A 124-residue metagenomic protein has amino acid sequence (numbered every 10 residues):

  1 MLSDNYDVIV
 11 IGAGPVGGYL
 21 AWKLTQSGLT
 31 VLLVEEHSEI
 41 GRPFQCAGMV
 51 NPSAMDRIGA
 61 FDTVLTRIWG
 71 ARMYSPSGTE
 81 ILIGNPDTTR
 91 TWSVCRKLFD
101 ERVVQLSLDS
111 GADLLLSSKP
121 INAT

Functional and structural regions predicted by a protein language model:
M1-V16, L32: Beta1/beta-strand and adjacent pyrophosphate-binding region of the FAD-binding site in flavoprotein oxidoreductases
I9, W22-Q45: Glycine-rich FAD pyrophosphate-binding loop
A13, E36-H37, P76, S118: Fold-independent oxyanion-binding glycine-rich loops and adjacent beta-strand/coil segments at enzyme active sites
Y19: Short alpha-helical segment within the catalytic ATP-binding CA
K23, A54-R57, L106: Residues within well-ordered alpha helices
G28, I58-G59, G111: Glycine-centered loop/turn motif at secondary-structure junctions
H37-P76: N-terminal FAD cofactor-binding segment of flavoenzymes
R67, M73-T124: Conserved N-terminal helical subregion
